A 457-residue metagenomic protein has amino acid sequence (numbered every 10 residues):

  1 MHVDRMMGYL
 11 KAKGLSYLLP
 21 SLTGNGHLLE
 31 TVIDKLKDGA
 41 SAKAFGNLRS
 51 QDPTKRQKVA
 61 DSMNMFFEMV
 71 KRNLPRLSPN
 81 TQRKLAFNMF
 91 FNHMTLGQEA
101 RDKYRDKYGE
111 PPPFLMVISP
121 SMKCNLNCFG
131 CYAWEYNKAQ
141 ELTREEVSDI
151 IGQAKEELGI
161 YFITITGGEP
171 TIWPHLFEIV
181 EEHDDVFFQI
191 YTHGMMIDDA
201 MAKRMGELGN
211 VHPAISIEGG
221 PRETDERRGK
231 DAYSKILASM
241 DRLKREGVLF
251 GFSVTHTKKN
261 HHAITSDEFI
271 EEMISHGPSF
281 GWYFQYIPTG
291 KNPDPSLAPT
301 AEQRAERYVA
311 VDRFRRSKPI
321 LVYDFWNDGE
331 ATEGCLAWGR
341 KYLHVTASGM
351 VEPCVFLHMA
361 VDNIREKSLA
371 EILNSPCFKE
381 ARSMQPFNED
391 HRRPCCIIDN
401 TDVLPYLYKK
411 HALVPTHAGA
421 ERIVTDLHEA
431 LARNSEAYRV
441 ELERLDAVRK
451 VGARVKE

Functional and structural regions predicted by a protein language model:
M1-T54, K58, D225-W338, T346-S348 (+3 more regions): Radical SAM enzyme [4Fe-4S]-AdoMet core and its adjacent flexible, acidic and glycine-rich loops/tails across
H2-K13, T31-L36, K43, N47 (+1 more regions): Flexible mid-to-C-terminal extensions adjoining Fe-S/redox cofactors in radical SAM and related proteins
A40-A200: Conserved alpha-helical substructure of the radical SAM core
N92-P113, Y323-D324, G329, N363-K379: Short, charged low-complexity linear segments at domain edges
M116, G339-K341: Short loop/turn microsegments at loop-to-beta-strand junctions
C124, C128-C131, C335, G349 (+2 more regions): Short cysteine clusters
G130, W134-N137, K341, A360 (+1 more regions): Secreted/processed peptides and extracellular or luminal domains of membrane proteins
V147-I165, T171-F284: Radical SAM/AdoMet-radical enzyme domain recognition
